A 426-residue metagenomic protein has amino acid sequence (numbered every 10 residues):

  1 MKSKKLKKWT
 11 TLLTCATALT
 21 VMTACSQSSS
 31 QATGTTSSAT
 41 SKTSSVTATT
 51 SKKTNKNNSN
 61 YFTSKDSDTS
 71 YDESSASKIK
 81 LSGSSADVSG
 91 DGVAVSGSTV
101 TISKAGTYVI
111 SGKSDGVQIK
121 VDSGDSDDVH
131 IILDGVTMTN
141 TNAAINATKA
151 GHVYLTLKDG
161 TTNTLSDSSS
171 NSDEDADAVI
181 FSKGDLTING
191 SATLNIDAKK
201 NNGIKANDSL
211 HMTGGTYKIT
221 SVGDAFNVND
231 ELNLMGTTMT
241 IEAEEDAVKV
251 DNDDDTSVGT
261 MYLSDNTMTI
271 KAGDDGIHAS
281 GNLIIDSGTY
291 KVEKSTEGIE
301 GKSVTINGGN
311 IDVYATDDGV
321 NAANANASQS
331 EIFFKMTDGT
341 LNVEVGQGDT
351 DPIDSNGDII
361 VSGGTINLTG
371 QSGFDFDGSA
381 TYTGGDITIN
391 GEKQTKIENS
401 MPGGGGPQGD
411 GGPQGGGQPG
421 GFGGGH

Functional and structural regions predicted by a protein language model:
K2-H426: A composition-driven surface/loop motif
